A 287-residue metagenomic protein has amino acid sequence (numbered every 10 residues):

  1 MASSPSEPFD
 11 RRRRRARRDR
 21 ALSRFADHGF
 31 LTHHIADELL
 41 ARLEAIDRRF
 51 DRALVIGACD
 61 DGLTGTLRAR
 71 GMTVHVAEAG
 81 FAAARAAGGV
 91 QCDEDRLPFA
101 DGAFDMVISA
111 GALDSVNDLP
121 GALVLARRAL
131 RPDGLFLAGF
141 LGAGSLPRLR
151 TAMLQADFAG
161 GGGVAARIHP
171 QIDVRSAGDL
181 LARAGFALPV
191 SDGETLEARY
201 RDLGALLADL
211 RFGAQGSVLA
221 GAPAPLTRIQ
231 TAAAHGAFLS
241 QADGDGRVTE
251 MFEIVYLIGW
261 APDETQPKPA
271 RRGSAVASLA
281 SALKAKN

Functional and structural regions predicted by a protein language model:
M1-R48: Class I SAM-dependent methyltransferase Rossmann-like catalytic core, especially the SAM/SAH-binding loop
L40-M106, N117-V124: Class I SAM-dependent methyltransferase SAM/SAH-binding core
L54, D61-G65, V74-A79, I172 (+3 more regions): N-terminal regions of ATP-driven nucleic-acid and macromolecular assemblies, encompassing P-loop NTP-binding domains
S109-A112: A short beta-strand submotif of the Rossmann-like class I SAM-dependent methyltransferase core that lines
P120-L135: A short glycine-rich, Lys/Arg-flanked "PGG" loop and its adjoining helix->strand segment in the class I
L137-L203, G213-A224: Conserved catalytic/acceptor-binding region of the Class I
A184, R201-N287: C-terminal lobe and adjacent flexible extensions of AdoMet/dcAdoMet transferase-like proteins
